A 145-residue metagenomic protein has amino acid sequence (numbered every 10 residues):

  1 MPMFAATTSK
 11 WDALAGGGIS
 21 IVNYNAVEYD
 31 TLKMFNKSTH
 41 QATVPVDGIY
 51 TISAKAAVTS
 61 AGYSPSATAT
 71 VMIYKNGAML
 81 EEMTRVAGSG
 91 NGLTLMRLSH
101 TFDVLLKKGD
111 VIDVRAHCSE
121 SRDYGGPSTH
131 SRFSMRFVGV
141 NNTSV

Functional and structural regions predicted by a protein language model:
M1-V145: Extracellular jelly-roll beta-sandwich "head" domains, especially the C-terminal globular C1q domain
